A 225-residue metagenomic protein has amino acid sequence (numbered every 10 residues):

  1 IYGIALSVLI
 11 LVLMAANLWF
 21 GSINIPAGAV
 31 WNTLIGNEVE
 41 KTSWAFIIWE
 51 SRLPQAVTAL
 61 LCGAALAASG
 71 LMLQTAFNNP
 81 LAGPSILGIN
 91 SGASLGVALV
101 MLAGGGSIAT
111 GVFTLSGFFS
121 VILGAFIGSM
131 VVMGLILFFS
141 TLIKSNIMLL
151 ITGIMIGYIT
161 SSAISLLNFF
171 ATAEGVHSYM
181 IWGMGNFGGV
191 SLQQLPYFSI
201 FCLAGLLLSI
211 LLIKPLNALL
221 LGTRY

Functional and structural regions predicted by a protein language model:
I1-Y225: Alpha-helical transmembrane segments in inner-membrane proteins
